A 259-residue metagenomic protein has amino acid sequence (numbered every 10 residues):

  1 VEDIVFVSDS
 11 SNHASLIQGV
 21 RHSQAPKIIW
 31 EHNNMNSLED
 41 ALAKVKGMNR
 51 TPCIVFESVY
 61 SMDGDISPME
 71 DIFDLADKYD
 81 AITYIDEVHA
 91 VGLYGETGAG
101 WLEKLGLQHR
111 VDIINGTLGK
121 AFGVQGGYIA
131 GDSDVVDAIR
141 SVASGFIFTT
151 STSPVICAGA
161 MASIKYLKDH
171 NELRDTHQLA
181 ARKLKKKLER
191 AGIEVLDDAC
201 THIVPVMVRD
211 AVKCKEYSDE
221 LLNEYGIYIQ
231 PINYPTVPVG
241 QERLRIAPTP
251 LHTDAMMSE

Functional and structural regions predicted by a protein language model:
V1-A14: Conserved PLP-anchoring active-site segment centered on the Schiff-base-forming lysine
E2, S23, K78-Y79, A191 (+1 more regions): Helix C-cap/helix->beta junction micro-motif
A14-Q24: Active-site-proximal loop->helix
I28-I85: Active-site phosphate-binding strand-loop segment of PLP-dependent enzymes
S67, M161-C200, V204-E224, Y228: Conserved PLP-dependent catalytic core of the aminotransferase class-I/II
T97, E103-A138: Active-site PLP attachment segment
N223-E224, T236-E259: PLP-dependent enzyme catalytic core of the Aspartate aminotransferase-like
